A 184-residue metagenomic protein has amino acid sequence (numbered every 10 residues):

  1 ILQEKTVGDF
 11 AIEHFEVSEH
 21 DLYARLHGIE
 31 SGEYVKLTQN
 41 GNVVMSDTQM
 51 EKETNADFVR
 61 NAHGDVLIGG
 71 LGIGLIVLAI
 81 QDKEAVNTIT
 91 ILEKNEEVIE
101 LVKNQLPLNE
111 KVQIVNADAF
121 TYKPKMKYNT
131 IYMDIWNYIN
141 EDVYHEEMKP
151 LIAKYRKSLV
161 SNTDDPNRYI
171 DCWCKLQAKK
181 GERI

Functional and structural regions predicted by a protein language model:
I1-D65: Class I S-adenosylmethionine
L2, M50-I184: The AdoMet/dcAdoMet-binding core of the Class I SAM-like
